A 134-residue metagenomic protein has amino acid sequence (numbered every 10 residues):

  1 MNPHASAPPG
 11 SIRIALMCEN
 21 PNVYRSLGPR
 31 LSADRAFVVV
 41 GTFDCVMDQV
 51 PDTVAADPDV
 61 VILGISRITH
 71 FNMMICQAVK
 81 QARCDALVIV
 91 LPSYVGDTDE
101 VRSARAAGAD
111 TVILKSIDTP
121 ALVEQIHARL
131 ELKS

Functional and structural regions predicted by a protein language model:
M1-R13, C18-V23, V123-S134: Non-catalytic signal-transmission and effector/linker regions of two-component phosphorelay proteins
P21-G41: Two-component/phosphorelay signaling modules centered on CheY-like receiver
T42-V60: Acidic, metal-coordinating helix/loop segments flanking the phosphotransfer/catalytic sites of two-component signaling
Q49, I62-V79: Conserved phosphotransfer microenvironments
V54-A56, V79-D85, A107: Conserved phosphotransfer cores of two-component systems
M74, V95-T111: Alpha4 helix (beta4-alpha4-beta5 surface) of REC/receiver domains from two-component response regulators
D85-T98: A short, hydrophobic beta-strand element within the central beta-sheet of small alpha/beta folds
K115: A Lys-centered signature of the CheY-like receiver
